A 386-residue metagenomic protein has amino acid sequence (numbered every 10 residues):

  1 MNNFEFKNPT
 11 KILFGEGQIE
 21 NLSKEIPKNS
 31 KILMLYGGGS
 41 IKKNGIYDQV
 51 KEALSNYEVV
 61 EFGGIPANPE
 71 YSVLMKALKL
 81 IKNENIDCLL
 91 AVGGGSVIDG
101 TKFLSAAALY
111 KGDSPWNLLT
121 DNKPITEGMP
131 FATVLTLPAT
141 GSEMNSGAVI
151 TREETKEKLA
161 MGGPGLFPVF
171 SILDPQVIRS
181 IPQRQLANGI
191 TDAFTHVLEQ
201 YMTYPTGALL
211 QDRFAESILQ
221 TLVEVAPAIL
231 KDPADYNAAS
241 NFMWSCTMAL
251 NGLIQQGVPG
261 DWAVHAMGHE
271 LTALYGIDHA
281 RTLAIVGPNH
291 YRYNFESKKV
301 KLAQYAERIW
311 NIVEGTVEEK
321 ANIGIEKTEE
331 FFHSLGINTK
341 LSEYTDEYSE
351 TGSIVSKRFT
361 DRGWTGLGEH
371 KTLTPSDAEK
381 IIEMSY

Functional and structural regions predicted by a protein language model:
M1-C88, L341-S342: ATP/NTP phosphate-donor binding region
T10, E20, Y110-L210, Q304: A glycine/threonine-rich phosphate-anchoring loop and its flanking beta-alpha core in nucleotide/phosphate-binding
L78, V97-K111, M144-N145: Short Gly/Thr/Asp-enriched flexible loops that form oxyanion-binding sites at enzyme active sites
I86-K102, T136-S142, L274: Glycine/serine-rich anion-binding loops at beta->alpha junctions that coordinate negatively charged ligand groups
F194-L198, A239-L250, G287, T328 (+3 more regions): Short alpha-helical scaffolding segments that buttress acidic/His motifs in well-ordered protein cores
Q200, Y204-K327: Active-site segments that bind and position negatively charged phosphate/pyrophosphate groups
L302, I309-Y386: C-terminal charged capping/lid subdomain of soluble metabolic enzymes
